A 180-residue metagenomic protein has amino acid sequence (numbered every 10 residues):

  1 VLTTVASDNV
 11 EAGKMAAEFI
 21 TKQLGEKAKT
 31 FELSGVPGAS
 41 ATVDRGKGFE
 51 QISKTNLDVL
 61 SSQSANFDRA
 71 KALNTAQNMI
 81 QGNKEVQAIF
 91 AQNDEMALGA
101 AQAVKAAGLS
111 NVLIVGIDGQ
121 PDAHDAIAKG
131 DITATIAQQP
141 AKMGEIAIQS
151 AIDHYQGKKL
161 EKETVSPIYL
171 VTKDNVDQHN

Functional and structural regions predicted by a protein language model:
V1-N180: A residue-level marker of the well-folded mature domains of exported/periplasmic proteins
